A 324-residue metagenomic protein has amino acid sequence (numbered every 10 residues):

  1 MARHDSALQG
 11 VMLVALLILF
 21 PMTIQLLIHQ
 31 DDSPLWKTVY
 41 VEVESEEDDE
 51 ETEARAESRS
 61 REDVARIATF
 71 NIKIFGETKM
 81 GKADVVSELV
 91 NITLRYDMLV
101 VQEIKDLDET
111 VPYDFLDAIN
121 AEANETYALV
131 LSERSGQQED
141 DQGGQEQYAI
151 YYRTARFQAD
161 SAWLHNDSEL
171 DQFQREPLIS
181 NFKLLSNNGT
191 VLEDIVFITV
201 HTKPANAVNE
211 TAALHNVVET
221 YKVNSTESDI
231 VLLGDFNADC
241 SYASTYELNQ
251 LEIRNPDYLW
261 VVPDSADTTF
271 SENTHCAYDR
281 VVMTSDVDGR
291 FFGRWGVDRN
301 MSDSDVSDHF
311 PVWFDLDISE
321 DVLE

Functional and structural regions predicted by a protein language model:
A2-G10, V14, P21-E324: Divalent cation-coordinating acidic motifs and surrounding scaffolds that mediate Ca2+/Mg2+/Mn2+/Zn2+-dependent binding
